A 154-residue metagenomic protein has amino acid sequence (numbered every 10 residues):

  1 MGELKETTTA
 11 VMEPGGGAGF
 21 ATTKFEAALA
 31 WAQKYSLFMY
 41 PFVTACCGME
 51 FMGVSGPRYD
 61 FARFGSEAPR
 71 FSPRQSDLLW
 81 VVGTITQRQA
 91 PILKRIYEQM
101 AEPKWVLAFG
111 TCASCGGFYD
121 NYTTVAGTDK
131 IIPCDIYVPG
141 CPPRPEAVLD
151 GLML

Functional and structural regions predicted by a protein language model:
M1-S72, M100-K104, Y122-T124, K130-Y137 (+1 more regions): Iron-sulfur (Fe-S) cluster-binding modules
G2, R63, V81, I85-A90 (+5 more regions): Metallocofactor- and cofactor-centric catalytic cores in central/energy metabolism, strongly enriched
G48-E50, T84-R88, A113-C115, P143-P145: Gly/Ser/Thr-rich loops at beta-strand to alpha-helix junctions that form or flank small-molecule/cofactor-binding
R74-S76, V82: Internal helical hairpin/lid segments
D77-L78, W105: Structural motif
T111-C115, G127-K130: A mid-sequence interfacial segment
